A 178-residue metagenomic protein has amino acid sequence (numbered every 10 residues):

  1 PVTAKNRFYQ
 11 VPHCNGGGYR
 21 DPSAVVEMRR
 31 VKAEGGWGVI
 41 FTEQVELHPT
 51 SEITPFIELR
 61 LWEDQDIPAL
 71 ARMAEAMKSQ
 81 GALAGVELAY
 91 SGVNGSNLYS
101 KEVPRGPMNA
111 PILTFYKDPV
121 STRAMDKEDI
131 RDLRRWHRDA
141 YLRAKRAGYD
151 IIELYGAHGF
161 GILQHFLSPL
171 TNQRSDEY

Functional and structural regions predicted by a protein language model:
P1-S91, L98, V120-T122, L133 (+1 more regions): N-terminal capping/small domains of soluble enzymes
I40-E43, A84-L88, A147-I162: Short beta-strand segments at enzyme active-site cores
E52-T54, F115-S121, S168-E177: A short small-residue
P55-L59, Y99-V103, F166-L170: Short low-complexity, flexible loop/linker segments enriched in glycine and/or proline with clustered acidic
R60-Q65, G106-A110, N172-E177: Short, structured secondary-structure boundary patches
E75, L83, A89-Y149, H165: Non-globular sequence segments
M125, E153-Y178: Polysaccharide-binding and catalytic clefts of secreted carbohydrate-active enzymes
